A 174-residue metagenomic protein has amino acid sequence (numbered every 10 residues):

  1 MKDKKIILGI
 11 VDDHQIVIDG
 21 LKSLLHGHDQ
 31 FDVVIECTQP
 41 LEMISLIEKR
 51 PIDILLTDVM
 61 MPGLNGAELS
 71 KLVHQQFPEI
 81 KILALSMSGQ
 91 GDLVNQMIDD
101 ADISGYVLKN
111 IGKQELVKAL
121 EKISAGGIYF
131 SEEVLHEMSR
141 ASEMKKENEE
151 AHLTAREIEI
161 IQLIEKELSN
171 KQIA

Functional and structural regions predicted by a protein language model:
D12, D58, S86: Active-site residues of response regulator receiver
V34-E42: Conserved Asp/Asn-Gly motif in the active-site loop of CheY-like receiver
T38-Q39, N65-L69: Acidic catalytic/metal-coordinating carboxylates
M61: Receiver (REC) domain active-site loop signature in two-component systems and cognate sites in sensor histidine kinases
A67-P78, Q96: Short amphipathic alpha-helix used as the core "switch/output" element in two-component signaling
E79-Q90, V107: A short, hydrophobic beta-strand element within the central beta-sheet of small alpha/beta folds
D92-D99, I103-A151, E159: Short, flexible helix-to-coil linker/hinge segments that flank and couple to helix-turn-helix
E147-A174: Helix-turn-helix DNA-binding segment
